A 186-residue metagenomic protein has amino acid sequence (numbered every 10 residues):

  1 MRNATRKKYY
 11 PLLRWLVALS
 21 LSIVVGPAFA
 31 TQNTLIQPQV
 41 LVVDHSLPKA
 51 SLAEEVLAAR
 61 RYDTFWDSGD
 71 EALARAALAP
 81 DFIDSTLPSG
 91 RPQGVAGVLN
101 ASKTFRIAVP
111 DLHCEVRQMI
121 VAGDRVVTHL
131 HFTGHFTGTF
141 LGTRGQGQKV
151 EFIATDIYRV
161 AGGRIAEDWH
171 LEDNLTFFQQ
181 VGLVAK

Functional and structural regions predicted by a protein language model:
M1-P11: N-terminal secretory signal peptides that target proteins for export/translocation
R14-G26: Bacterial N-terminal signal peptides
A30-D81, V184-K186: Short, low-complexity N-terminal intrinsically disordered segments enriched in polar/charged residues
T34, E151-Q180: Short beta-strand edge/turn micro-motifs at domain boundaries
L57, E71-G123, H131: A solvent-exposed, acidic/Ser-Thr-rich amphipathic alpha-helical stretch
Y62, L73-R75, F82, V98 (+3 more regions): Hydrophobic pocket/interface hotspot
S89-G90, T133-H135, N174-T176: Solvent-exposed loop/turn segments at secondary-structure junctions within structured extracellular/periplasmic domains
G134-G162: Exposed beta-sheet edge and beta->alpha loop/turn motif
